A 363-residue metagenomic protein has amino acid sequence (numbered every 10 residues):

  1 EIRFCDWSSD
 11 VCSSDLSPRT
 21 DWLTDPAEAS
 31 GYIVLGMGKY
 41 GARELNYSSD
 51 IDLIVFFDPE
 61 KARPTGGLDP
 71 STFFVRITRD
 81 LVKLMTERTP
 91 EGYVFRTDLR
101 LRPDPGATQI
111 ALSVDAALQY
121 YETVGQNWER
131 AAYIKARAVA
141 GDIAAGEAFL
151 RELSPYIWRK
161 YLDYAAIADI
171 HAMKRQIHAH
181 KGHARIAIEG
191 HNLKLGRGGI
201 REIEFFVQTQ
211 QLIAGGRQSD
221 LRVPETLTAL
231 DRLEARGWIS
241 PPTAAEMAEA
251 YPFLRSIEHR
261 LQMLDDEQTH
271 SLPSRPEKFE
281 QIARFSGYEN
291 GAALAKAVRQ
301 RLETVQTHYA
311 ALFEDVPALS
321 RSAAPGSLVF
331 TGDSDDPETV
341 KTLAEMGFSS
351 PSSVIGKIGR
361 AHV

Functional and structural regions predicted by a protein language model:
E1-C12, A361: Single conserved hydrophobic/aromatic residue that forms the stacking wall/gate of nucleotide- or nucleobase-binding
S9, S14-S17, M85, T89-Y93 (+8 more regions): Long, hydrophobic, amphipathic alpha-helical segments used as structural scaffolds
C12-L35, P64-T123: Conserved catalytic core of two-metal-ion nucleotidyltransferases
S17-Y32, V94-I110, A172-R175, K194-G198 (+5 more regions): A glycine-rich phosphate-binding loop feature that marks nucleotide/adenosyl-phosphate handling sites
G31-Y32, M37-Y40, Y161-R236, A248-Q262 (+2 more regions): Core structural elements
I33-L35, Y40-L68, I203: Catalytic metal-binding acidic patch
E60-A62, G125-W128, F205, L227 (+1 more regions): Polyanionic (Asp/Glu-rich) segments that form extended negatively charged tracts
P103-Q109, V114-I200, I213, L302: Long, amphipathic alpha-helical stalk/connector segments used for oligomerization, subunit docking, or mechanical
